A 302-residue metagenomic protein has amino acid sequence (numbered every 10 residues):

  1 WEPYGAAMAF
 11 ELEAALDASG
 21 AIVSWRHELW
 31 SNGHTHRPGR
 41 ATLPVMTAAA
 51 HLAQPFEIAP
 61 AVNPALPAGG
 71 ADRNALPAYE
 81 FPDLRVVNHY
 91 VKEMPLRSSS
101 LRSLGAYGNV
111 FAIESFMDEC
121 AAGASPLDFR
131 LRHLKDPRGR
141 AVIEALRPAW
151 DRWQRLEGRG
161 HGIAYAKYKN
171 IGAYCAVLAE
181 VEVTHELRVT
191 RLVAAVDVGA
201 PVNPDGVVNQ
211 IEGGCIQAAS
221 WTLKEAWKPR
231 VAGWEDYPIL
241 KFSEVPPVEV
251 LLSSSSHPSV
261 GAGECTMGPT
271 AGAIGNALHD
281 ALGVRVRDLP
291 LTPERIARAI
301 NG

Functional and structural regions predicted by a protein language model:
W1-G302: Cofactor-binding beta-sheet edge motifs in enzyme active sites
